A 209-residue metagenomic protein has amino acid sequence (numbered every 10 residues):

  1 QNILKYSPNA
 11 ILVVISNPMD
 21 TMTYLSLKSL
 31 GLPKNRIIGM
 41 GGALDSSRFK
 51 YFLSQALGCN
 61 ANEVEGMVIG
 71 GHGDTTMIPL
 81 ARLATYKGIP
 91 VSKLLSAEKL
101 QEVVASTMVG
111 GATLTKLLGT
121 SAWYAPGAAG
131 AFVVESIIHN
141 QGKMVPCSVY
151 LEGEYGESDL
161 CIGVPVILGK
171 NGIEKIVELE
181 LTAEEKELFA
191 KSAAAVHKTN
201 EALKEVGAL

Functional and structural regions predicted by a protein language model:
Q1-K50: Rossmann-like NAD(P)(H) cofactor-binding subdomain of soluble oxidoreductases
L30-R36, L44-L209: C-terminal substrate-binding/catalytic lobe of Rossmann-fold NAD(P)-dependent dehydrogenases
